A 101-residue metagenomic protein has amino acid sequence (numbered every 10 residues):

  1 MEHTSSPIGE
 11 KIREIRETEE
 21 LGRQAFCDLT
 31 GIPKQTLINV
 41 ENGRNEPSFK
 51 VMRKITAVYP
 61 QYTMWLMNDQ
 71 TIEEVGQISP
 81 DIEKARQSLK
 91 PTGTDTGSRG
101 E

Functional and structural regions predicted by a protein language model:
M1-E19, L29, G93-E101: A short, Lys/Arg-rich alpha-helix, primarily the initiator
E10, Q35-I38, K50: Positions in alpha-helical segments
E17, G31, N42-R44, T71: Residue-level detection of the helix-turn-helix DNA-binding "recognition helix"
E20-N39: Short alpha-helical DNA-recognition segment
K50-W65: DNA major-groove recognition helix of helix-turn-helix/homeodomain DNA-binding modules
M64-E101: Short, charged recognition helix plus adjacent turn of helix-turn-helix-like nucleic-acid-binding domains
